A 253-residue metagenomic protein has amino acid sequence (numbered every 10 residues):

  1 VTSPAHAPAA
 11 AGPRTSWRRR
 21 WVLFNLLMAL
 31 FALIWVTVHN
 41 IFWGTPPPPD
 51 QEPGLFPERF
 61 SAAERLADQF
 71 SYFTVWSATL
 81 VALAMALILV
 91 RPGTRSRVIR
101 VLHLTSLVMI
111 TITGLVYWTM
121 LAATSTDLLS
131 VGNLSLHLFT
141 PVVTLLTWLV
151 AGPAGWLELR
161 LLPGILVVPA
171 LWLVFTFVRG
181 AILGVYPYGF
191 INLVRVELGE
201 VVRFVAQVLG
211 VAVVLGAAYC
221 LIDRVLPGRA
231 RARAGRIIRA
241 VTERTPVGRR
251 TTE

Functional and structural regions predicted by a protein language model:
P13-R19, D68-S71, L183-Y219, G248-R249 (+1 more regions): Membrane-interface transmembrane-helix boundary segments in multi-pass integral membrane proteins
L27-D50: Alpha-helical transmembrane segments of multi-pass membrane proteins
P47-L66: Perimembrane loop-to-helix junctions flanking transmembrane segments
F73-V75, L129-V142, V205-A206: Membrane-interface loop-to-helix entry segments
R95-M109, E158-L166: Interfacial segments of alpha-helical transmembrane regions
I99-L102, S125-H137, R160-L161, I191-R195: Non-cytosolic membrane-interface motifs at loop->transmembrane helix junctions
Y117-T126: Juxtamembrane "helix-exit" motif on the non-cytosolic side of transmembrane helices
P141-L157: Alpha-helical transmembrane segments in multipass membrane proteins, preferentially the mid-helix core
